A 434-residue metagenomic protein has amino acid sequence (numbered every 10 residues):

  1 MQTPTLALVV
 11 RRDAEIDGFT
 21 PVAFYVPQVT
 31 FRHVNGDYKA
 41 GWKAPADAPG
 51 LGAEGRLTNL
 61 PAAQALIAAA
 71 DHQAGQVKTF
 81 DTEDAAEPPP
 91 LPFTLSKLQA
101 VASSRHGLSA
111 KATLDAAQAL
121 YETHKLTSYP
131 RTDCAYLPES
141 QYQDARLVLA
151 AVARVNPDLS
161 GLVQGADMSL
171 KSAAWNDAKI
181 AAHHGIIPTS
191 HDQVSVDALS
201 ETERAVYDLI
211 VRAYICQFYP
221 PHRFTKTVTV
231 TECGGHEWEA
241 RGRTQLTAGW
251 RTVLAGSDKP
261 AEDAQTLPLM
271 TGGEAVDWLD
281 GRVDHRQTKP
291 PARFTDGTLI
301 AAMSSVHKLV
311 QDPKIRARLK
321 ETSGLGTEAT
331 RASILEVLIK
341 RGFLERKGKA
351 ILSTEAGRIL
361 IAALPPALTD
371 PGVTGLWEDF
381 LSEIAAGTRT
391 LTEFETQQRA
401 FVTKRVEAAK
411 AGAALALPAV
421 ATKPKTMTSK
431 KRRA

Functional and structural regions predicted by a protein language model:
M1-D84, H184-E239, T244-L246, T426-A434: Phosphate-backbone binding and catalysis cores of DNA-processing enzymes
R11, V22-V26, S96, A135-T271 (+3 more regions): Acidic, glycine-rich two-metal-ion catalytic cores of nucleic acid-processing enzymes
T82-L91, A100-L108, P130-E139, L319-T327: Conserved short loop/turn motifs at secondary-structure junctions
A85-E87, R105, D208, T252-I339 (+3 more regions): Long insertion/accessory domains within large nucleic-acid-processing enzymes
T127-A153, D167, K320-G375: Accessory beta->alpha helical hairpin/"wing" motif in late/C-terminal subdomains of nucleic-acid enzymes
A151-I186, T369-A413: Leucine-rich, amphipathic alpha-helical/linker segments
F401-A434: Acidic, low-complexity intrinsically disordered tails
